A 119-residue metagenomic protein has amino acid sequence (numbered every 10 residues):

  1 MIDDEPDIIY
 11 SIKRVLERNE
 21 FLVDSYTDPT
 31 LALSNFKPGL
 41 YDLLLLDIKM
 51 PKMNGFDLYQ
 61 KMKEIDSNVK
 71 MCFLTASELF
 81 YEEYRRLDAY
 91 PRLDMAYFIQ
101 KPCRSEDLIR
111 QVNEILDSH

Functional and structural regions predicted by a protein language model:
D3, D47, T75: Active-site residues of response regulator receiver
P6-D24, L93: Two-component/phosphorelay signaling modules centered on CheY-like receiver
S25-L43: Acidic, metal-coordinating helix/loop segments flanking the phosphotransfer/catalytic sites of two-component signaling
T27-D28, N54-L58: Acidic catalytic/metal-coordinating carboxylates
S34, F56-S67: Short amphipathic alpha-helix used as the core "switch/output" element in two-component signaling
M50: Receiver (REC) domain active-site loop signature in two-component systems and cognate sites in sensor histidine kinases
D57, E78-I99, E106, R110: Alpha4 helix (beta4-alpha4-beta5 surface) of REC/receiver domains from two-component response regulators
N68-E82: A short, hydrophobic beta-strand element within the central beta-sheet of small alpha/beta folds
